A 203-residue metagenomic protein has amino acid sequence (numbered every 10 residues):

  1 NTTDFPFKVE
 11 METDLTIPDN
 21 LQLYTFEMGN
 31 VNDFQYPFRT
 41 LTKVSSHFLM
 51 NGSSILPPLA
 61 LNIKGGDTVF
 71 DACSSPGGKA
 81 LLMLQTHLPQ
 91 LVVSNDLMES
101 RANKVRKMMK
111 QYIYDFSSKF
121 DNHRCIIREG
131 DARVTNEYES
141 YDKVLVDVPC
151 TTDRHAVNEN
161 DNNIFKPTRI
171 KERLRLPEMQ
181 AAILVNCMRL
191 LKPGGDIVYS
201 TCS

Functional and structural regions predicted by a protein language model:
N1-S203: S-adenosylmethionine
